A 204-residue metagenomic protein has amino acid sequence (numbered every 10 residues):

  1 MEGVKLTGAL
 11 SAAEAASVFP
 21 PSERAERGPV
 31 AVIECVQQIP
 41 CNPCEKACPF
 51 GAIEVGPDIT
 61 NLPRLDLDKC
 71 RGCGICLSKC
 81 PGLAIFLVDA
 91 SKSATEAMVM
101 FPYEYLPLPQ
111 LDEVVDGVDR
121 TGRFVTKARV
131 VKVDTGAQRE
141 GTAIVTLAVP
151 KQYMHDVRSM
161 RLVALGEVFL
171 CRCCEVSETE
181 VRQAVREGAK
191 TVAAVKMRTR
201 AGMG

Functional and structural regions predicted by a protein language model:
E2-E23: N-terminal intrinsically disordered, low-complexity regulatory tails that precede a folded domain
V18-P40, I53-G72, D89-Y105, G166-R172 (+1 more regions): Ferredoxin-like iron-sulfur electron-transfer modules
P43-I59, I75-S91, E180, A184: Iron-sulfur cluster-binding cysteine motifs and their immediate structural context in ferredoxin-like electron-transfer
S93-Y103, G122-L165: Beta-strand/loop-dominated core regions that host nucleotide or nucleotide-derived cofactor-binding catalytic loops
P107-Q110: Short, well-ordered loop/turn sites that connect or cap secondary structure elements
D116-V118: A generic structural signal for residues embedded in beta-strands
G166-G204: Signature of N-terminal electron-transfer/Fe-S-associated modules in redox systems
